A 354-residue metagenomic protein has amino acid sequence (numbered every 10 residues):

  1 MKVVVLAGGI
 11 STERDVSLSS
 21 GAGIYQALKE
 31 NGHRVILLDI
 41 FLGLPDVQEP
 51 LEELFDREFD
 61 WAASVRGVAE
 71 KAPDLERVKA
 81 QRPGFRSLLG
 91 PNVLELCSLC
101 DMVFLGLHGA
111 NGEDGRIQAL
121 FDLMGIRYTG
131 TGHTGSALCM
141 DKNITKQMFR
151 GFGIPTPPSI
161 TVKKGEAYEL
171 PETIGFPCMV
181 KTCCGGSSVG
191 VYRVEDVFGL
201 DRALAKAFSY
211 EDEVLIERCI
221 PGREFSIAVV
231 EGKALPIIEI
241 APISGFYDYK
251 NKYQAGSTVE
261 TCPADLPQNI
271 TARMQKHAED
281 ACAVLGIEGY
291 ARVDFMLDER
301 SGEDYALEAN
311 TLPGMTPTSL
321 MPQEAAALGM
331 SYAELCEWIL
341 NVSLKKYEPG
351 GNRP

Functional and structural regions predicted by a protein language model:
M1-A7, S11, S19, G90-C97 (+3 more regions): Active-site nucleotide/adenylate-binding loops and adjacent lid/helix of ATP-dependent enzymes
M1-T134, L138-M140, I144, G151 (+3 more regions): ATP-binding N-terminal substructure of ATP-dependent carboxylate-amine bond-forming enzymes
V35, R127-Y128, T156, C178 (+1 more regions): Hydrophobic beta-strand scaffold residues
A119-Y128, D196, D201, A327-G329: A glycine- and small-aliphatic-rich helix-loop capping segment at beta-alpha/alpha-beta transitions that lines
E195-K276, E299, E303-Y305: Phosphate-binding site of ATP-dependent enzymes
R218, I227-V229, C282-M315, A325: Conserved metal-phosphate-binding beta-hairpin within the catalytic cores of diverse ATP-dependent phosphoryl-transfer
E288, E303-P354: C-terminal active-site "lid" helix and adjoining low-complexity regulatory extension at the edge of ATP-using catalytic
